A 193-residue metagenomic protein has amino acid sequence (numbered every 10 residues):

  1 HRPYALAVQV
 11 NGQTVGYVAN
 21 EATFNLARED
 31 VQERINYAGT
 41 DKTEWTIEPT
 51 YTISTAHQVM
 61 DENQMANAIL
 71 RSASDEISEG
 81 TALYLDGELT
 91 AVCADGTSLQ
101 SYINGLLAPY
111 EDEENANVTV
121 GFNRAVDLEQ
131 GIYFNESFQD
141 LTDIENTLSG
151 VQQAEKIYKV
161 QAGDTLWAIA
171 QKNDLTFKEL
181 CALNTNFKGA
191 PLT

Functional and structural regions predicted by a protein language model:
H1-T193: Membrane-proximal envelope biogenesis segments
